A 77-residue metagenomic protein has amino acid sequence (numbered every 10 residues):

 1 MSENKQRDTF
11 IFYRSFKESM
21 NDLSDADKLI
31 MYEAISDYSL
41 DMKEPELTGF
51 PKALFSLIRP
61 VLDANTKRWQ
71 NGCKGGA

Functional and structural regions predicted by a protein language model:
M1-G76: Detector for short helical micro-motifs
